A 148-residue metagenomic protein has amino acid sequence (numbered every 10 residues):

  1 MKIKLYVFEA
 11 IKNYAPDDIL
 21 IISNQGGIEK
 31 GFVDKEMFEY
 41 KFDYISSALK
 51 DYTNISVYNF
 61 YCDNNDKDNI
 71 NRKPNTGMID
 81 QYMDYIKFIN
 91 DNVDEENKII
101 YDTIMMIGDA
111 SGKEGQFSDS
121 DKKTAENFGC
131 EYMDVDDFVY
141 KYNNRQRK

Functional and structural regions predicted by a protein language model:
M1-K148: HAD-like aspartate-dependent phosphatase fold
